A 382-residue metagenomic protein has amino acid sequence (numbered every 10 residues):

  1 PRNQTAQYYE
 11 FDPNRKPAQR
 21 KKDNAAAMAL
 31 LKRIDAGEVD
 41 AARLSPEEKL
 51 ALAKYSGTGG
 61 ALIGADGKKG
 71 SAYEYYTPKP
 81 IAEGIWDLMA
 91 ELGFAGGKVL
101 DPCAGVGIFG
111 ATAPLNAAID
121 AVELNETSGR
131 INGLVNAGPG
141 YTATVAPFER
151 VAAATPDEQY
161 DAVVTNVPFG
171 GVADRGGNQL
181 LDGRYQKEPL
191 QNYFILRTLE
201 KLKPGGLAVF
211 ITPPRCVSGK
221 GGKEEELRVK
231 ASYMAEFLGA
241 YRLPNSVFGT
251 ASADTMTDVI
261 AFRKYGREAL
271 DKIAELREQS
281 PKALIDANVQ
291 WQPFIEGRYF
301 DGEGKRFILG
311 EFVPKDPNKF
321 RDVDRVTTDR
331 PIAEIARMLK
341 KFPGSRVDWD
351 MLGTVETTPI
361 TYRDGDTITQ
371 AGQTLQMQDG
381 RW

Functional and structural regions predicted by a protein language model:
P1-K69: A short N-terminal interaction module
A72-V172, E188, G205, P213-R215 (+2 more regions): Conserved S-adenosyl-L-methionine
R150-A152, S246-T250: A short acidic, often aromatic-flanked loop/helix-cap motif at beta-alpha or helix-coil junctions that lines enzyme
A173-G177, K220: Conserved ATPase-coupling elements of RecA-like P-loop NTPase cores
D182-G183: Long, Pro/Ser/Thr-rich low-complexity/intrinsically disordered regulatory tracts in eukaryotic proteins
Q186-F248, T255, V259-F262: Conserved Class I SAM-dependent methyltransferase catalytic core
G249-E356: Flexible, glycine-/basic-rich loop-and-beta segments that form/coincide with the SAM-dependent methyltransferase
V347-W382: Helicase P-loop NTPase motor core of nucleic-acid translocases
